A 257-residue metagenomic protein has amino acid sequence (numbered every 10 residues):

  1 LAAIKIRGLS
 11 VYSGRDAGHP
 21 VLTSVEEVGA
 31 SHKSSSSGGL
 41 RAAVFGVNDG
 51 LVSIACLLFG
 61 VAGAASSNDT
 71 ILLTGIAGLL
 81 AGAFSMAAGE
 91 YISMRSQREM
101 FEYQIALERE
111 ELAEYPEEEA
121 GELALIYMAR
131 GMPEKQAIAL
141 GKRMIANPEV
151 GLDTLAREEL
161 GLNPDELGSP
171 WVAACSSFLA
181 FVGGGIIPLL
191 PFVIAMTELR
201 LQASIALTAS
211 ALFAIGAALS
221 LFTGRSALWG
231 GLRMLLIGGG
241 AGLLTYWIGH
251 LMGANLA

Functional and structural regions predicted by a protein language model:
L1-G39: Non-heme di-metal
T23-L51, L162-L179, R225, W229-L235: Soluble-to-membrane junctions at the N-terminal ends of transmembrane alpha-helices in multi-pass ion-transporting
R41, E119-A203: Amphipathic alpha-helical interface segments
A42-G46, V52-G63, I187-F192, A218-S220: Generic transmembrane alpha-helix signature in multi-pass membrane proteins, especially transporters/channels
Q97-F101, I105: Predominantly late transmembrane helices and immediately cytosolic-facing juxtamembrane segments
A214-G240: Interfacial loop-to-transmembrane junctions
Y246-A257: Juxtamembrane boundary at the C-terminal end of a transmembrane helix
